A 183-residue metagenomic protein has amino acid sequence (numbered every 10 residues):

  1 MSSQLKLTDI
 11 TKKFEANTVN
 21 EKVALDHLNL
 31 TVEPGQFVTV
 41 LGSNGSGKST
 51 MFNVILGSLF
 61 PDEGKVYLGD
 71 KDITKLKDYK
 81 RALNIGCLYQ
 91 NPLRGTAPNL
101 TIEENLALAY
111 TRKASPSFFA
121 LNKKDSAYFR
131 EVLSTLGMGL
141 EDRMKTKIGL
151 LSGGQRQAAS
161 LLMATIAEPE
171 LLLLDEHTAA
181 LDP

Functional and structural regions predicted by a protein language model:
M1-Q4, K13-H27, K77: A short, flexible loop at the N-terminus of ABC-type nucleotide-binding domains that lies
L41-S43: The feature captures the beta-strand-to-loop junction immediately N-terminal to the Walker
L56: Helix-to-loop junction immediately C-terminal to a conserved catalytic motif
F60, D72-G86, R94, P116 (+2 more regions): ABC ATPase NBD coupling module
G64-D72: Conserved ABC transporter NBD signature motif
N99-A114: Q-loop/switch helix immediately C-terminal to the Walker
A164-E170: A short, proline-enriched helix->beta-strand linker immediately N-terminal to the Walker B motif in ABC-type P-loop
E176-H177: Walker B catalytic motif
